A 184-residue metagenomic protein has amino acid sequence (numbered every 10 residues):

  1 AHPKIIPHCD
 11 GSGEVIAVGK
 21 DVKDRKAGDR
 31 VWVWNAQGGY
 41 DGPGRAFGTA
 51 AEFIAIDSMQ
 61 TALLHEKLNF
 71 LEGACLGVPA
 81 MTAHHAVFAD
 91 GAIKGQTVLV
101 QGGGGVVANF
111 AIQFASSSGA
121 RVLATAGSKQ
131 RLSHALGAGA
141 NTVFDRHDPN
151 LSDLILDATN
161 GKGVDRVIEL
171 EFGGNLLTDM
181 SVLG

Functional and structural regions predicted by a protein language model:
A1-Q37, Q60: Glycine-rich beta-strand-centered segment in the early N-terminal region that forms part of a ligand/cofactor-binding
G19, A36, D148, E171-F172: Short glycine-/small-residue-rich Rossmann-like dinucleotide-binding loops
V31-G102: NAD(P)H dinucleotide-binding glycine-rich loop of Rossmann-like/cofactor-binding domains, especially the beta1-alpha1
W32, D165-I168: N-terminal Rossmann-like NAD(P) cofactor-binding module of classical short-chain dehydrogenase/reductase
A51, G95, A140, G163-V164: Local beta-strand N-terminus motif with an aromatic residue
A74-P149, L176, M180: Mid-domain Rossmann-like dinucleotide-binding core that forms the NAD(H)/NADP(H) cofactor-binding site
N150-G161: Short amphipathic alpha-helix with an adjacent loop that forms part of the alpha/beta core around
L183-G184: Helix-to-beta-strand junctions that scaffold the AdoMet/dcAdoMet cofactor pocket in Class I SAM-dependent enzymes
